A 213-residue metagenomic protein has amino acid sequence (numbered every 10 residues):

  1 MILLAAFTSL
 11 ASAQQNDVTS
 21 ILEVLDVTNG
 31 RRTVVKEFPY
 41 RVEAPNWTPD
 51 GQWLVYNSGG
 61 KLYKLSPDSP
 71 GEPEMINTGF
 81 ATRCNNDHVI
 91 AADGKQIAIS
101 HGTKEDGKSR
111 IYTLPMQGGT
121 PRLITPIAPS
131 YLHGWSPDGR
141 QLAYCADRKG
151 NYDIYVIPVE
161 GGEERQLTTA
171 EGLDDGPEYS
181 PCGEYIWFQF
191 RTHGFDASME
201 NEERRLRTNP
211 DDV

Functional and structural regions predicted by a protein language model:
L4-S12: Hydrophobic h-region of N-terminal signal peptides that target proteins for export in Gram-negative bacteria
Q14-N16, V35-K36, P49, L54-G60 (+6 more regions): Beta-strand C-termini and the immediately following turn/loop, strongest in propeller blades
Q14-T28: Blade/loop signatures of beta-propeller domains
T19-I21, K61-Y63, D106-Y112, N151-Y155 (+1 more regions): Structural motif
V24-R41, S66-R83, L114-P129, P158-D175 (+1 more regions): Multi-bladed beta-propeller domains
P39-V55, T82-I97, I127-C145, E171-Q189: Conserved beta-propeller blade repeats
R83-Q117: Surface-exposed, polar helix/loop patches in the mature regions of secreted/periplasmic/lumenal proteins that form
K108-V159: A charged, solvent-exposed segment within the mature domains of Sec-exported extracytoplasmic proteins
